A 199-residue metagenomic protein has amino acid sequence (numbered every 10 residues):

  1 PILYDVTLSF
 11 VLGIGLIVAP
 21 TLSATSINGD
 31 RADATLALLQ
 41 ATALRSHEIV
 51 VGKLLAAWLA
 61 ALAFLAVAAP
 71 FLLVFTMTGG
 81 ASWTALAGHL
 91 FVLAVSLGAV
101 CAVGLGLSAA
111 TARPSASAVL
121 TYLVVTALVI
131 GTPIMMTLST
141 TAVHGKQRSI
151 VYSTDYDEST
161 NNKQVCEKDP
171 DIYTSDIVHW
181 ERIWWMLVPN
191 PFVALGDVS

Functional and structural regions predicted by a protein language model:
P1, A116-S199: Transmembrane alpha-helical segments and their membrane-interface loop/helix boundaries that make up the transmembrane
I2-D5, L44-R45, I49, K53 (+3 more regions): Membrane-helix interfacial "entry" motifs
I2-T7, R31-T42, A63-V74: Hydrophobic alpha-helical transmembrane segments
Y4-G29, D33-A34: Long, hydrophobic alpha-helical segments
V11, G15, A19, S46-F75: Selective transmembrane-helix segments that form parts of the transport pathway or gating/packing helices in multipass
L22-L59: Helix-loop-helix units of permease transmembrane domains in multi-pass membrane transporters, especially ABC
A57, L93, L97, Y122-V129: Residue-level recognition of pore/gate-forming positions within transmembrane alpha-helices of multi-pass
L59-P114, M136-S139, H144: Secretory targeting signals
